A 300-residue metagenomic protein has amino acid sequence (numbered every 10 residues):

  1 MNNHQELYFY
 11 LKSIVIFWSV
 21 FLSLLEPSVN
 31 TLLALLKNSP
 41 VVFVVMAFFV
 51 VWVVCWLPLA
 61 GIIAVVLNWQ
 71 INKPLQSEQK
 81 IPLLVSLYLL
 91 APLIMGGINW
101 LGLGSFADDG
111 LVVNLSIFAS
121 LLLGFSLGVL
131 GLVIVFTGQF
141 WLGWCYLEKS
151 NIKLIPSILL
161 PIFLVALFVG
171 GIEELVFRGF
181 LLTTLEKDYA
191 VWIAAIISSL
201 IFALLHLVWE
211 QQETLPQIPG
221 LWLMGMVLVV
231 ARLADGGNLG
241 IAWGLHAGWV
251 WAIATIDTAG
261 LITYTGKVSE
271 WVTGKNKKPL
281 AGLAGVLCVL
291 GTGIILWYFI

Functional and structural regions predicted by a protein language model:
N2-V113, V227, L239, W251-I300: N-terminal, membrane-interfacial amphipathic/helix-forming hydrophobic leader that caps and precedes the first
M46, L121-F125, L159-L160, W192-I197 (+3 more regions): Hydrophobic alpha-helical transmembrane segments
S77, S105, S116-F118, I155-P156 (+3 more regions): Membrane-helix interface segments
W100-A107, V135-C145: Transmembrane alpha-helix boundary signature
S150, I172-I197, Q211, V230-G237: Membrane-interface helix/loop boundary segments of multi-pass membrane proteins
I162-G170, A190-L207, L221-M226: Small-polar-interrupted transmembrane alpha-helices in polytopic inner-membrane proteins
E174, R178, H206, H246 (+1 more regions): Histidine-centered divalent metal-coordination motifs
H206-T214: Membrane-interface helix caps and helix-loop-helix hairpins in membrane proteins
